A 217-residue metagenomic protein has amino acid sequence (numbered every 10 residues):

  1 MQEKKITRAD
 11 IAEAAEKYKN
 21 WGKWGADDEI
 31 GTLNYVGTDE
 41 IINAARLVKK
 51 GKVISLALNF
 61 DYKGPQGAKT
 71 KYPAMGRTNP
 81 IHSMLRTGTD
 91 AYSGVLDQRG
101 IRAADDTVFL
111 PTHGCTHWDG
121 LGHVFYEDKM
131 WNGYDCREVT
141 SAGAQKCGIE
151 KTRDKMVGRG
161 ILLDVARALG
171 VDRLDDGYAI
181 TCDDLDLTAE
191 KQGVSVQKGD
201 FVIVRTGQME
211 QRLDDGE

Functional and structural regions predicted by a protein language model:
M1-E217: Active-/binding-site microenvironments in catalytic and ligand-binding cores
